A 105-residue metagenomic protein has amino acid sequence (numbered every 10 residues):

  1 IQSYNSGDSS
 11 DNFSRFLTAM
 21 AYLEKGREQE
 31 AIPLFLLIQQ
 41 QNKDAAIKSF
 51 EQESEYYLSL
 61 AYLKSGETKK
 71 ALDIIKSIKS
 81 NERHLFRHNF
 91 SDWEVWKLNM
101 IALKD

Functional and structural regions predicted by a protein language model:
I1-D105: Polar, acidic low-complexity tracts enriched in Ser/Thr/Gln/Glu with frequent Gly/Pro and Thr-Pro motifs
